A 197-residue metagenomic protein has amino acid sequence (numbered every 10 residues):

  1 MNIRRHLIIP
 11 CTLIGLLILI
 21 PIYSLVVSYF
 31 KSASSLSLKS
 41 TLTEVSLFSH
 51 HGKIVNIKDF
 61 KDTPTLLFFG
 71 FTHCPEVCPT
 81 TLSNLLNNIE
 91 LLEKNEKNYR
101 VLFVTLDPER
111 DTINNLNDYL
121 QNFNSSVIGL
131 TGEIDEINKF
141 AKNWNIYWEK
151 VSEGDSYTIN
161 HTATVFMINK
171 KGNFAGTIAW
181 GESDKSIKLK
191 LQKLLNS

Functional and structural regions predicted by a protein language model:
M1-E44, S197: N-terminal targeting signals for export/organelle localization
S49-H50, N169: Short, acidic, Ser/Thr-enriched surface-loop or helix-capping motifs
V55-N56, A175: Generic structural signal for well-ordered beta-strand positions
K58-T81, L85: Short active-site neighborhood of thiol/selenol oxidoreductases, capturing the structured segment around
L82-V104: Conserved helix-turn-beta segment immediately C-terminal to the redox Cys motif in thioredoxin-like folds
N98-D111, S126-D135: Thiol-based oxidoreductase modules, predominantly thioredoxin-like and allied folds used for disulfide exchange
N117-T162: Short, internal strand/loop/helix patches that form the active-site neighborhood or redox-interaction surface
G154-S197: Thiol-/selenol-based redox modules, centered on thioredoxin-like and closely related oxidoreductase domains
